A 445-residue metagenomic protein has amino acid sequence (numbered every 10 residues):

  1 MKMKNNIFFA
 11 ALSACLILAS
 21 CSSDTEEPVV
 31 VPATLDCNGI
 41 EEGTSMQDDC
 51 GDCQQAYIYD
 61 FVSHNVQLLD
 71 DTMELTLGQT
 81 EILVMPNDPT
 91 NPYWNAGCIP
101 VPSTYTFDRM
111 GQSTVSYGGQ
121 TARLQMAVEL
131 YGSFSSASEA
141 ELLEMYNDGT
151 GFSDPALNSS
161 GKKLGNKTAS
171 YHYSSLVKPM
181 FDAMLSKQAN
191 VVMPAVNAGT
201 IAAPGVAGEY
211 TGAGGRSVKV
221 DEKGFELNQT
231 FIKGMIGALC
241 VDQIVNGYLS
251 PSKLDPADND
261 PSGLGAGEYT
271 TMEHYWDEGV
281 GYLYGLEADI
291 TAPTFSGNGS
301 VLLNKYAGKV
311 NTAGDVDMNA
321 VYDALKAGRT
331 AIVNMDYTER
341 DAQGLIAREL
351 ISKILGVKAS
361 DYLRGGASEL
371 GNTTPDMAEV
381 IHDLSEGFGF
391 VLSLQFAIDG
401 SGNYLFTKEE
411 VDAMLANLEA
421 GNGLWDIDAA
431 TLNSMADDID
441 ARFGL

Functional and structural regions predicted by a protein language model:
M1-A19: Sec-dependent bacterial lipoprotein signal peptides
N6, C21-E74: Primarily marks secretory-pathway-exposed extracellular/lumenal segments that are disulfide- and glycosylation-prone
S20, D36, D49-Q55, M272 (+3 more regions): Generic hydrophobic/packing signal
F61-L445: Mature extracytoplasmic or organellar-lumen-exposed domains after removal of signal/transit peptides
